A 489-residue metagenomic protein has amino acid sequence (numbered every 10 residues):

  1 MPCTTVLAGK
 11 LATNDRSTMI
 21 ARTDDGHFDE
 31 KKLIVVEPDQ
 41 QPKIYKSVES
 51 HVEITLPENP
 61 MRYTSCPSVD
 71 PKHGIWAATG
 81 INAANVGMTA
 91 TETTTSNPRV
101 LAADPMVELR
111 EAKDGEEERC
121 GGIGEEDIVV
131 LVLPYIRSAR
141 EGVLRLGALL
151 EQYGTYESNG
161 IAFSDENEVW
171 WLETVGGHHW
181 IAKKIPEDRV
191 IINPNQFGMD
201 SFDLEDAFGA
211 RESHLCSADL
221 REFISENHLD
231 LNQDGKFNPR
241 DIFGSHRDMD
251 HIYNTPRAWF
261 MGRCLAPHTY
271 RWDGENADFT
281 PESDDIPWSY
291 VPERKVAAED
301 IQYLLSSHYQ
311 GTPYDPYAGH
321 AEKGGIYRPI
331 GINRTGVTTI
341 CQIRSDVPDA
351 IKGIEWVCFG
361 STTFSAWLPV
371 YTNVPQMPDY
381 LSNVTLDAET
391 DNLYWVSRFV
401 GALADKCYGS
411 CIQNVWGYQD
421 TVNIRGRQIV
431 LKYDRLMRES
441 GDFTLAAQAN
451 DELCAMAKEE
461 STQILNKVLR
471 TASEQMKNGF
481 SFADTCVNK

Functional and structural regions predicted by a protein language model:
P2-E125, R145-D278, D285: A contiguous strand-loop segment
V129-Y135: Short, well-ordered beta-strand elements within core beta-sheets of diverse protein domains
Y135-E141: Short, charged, surface-exposed loops that flank catalytic or proteolytic processing sites
R140, Y153-G154, G331: Short, well-structured beta-strand/strand-turn elements
G142-E151, I301-L305, A447: Short, well-structured alpha-helical segments that form the helix of a local strand-helix-strand
N254-G324, R328-N333, Y418-N423, R427-D434: Accessory, solvent-exposed terminal regions and/or long lumenal/extracellular loops of proteins
Q310, Y314-G441: Substrate-recognition/cap regions that form aromatic- and gly/pro-loop-enriched pockets for small-molecule ligands
T421-K489: Histidine-centered catalytic/metal-binding microenvironments
